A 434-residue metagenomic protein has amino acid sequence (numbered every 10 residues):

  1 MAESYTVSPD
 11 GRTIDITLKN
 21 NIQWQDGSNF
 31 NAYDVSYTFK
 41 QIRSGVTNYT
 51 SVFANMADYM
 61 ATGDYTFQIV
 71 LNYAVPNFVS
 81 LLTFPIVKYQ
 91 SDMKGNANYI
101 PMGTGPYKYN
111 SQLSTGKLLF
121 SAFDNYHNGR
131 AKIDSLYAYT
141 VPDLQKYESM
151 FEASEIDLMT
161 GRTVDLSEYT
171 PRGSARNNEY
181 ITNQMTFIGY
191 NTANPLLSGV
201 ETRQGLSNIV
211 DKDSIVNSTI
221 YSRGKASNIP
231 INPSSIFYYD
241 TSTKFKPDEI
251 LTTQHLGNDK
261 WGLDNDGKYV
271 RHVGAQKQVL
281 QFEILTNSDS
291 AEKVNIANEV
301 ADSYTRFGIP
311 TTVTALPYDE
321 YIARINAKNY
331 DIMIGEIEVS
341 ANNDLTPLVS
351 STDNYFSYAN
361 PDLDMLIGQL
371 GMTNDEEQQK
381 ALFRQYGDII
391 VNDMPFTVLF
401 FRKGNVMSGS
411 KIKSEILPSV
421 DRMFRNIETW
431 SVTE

Functional and structural regions predicted by a protein language model:
M1-E3, S28-N29, N77-V87, G189 (+2 more regions): A structural "hinge/loop" feature
E3, T13-I16, V35-T38, T66-I69 (+5 more regions): Short, well-ordered beta-strand elements
E3-V46, L196: Aromatic- and charge-enriched surface segment that lines or borders ligand/interaction sites
T6-D10, T50-D92: Surface-exposed binding/hinge segments that line and control ligand-binding clefts or catalytic entry sites
D58-M60, N110-L119, Y137-N194, Q204-G205 (+4 more regions): Extracellular/periplasmic solute-recognition and catalytic clefts
S80-T140, Q145-K146, E249-I250, Q254 (+1 more regions): Gly/Pro-rich hinge or "lid" segments in bacterial periplasmic/extracellular proteins
S198-D302, Q385: Append "and occasionally in soluble cytosolic enzymes with long acidic Gly/Pro-rich linkers
I209-D240, E292-A301, A323-E434: Detector for C-terminal structural segments
